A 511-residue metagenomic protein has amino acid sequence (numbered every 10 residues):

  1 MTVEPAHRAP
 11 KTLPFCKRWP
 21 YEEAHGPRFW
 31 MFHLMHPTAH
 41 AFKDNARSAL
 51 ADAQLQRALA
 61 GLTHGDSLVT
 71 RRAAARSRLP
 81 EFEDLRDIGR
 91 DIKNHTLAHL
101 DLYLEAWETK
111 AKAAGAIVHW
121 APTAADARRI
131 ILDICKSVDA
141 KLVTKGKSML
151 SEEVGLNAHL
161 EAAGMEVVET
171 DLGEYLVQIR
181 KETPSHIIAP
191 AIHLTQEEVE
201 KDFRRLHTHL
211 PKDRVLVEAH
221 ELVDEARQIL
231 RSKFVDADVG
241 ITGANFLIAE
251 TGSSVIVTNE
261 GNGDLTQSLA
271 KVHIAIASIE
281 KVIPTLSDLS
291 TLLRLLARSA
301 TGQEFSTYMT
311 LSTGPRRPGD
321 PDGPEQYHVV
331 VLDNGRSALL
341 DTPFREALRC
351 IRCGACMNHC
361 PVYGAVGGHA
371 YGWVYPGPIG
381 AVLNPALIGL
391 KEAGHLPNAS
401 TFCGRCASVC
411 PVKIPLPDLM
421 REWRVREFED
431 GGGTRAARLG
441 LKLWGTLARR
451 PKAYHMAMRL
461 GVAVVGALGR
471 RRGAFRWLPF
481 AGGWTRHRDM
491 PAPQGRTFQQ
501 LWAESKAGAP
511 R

Functional and structural regions predicted by a protein language model:
V3-A9, E22-A24: Acidic, Ala/Val/Gly-enriched low-complexity intrinsically disordered segments
F32-E346: The feature marks the mature, well-folded catalytic cores of soluble enzymes
T38-L62, R78, L443-R511: Intrinsic disorder at enzyme termini
D126, S306-G319, R352, G367 (+3 more regions): A glycine-rich phosphate-binding loop feature that marks nucleotide/adenosyl-phosphate handling sites
G319-A347, N358, V362-R470, F475: Ferredoxin-type iron-sulfur electron-transfer modules in oxidoreductases and energy-metabolism complexes
